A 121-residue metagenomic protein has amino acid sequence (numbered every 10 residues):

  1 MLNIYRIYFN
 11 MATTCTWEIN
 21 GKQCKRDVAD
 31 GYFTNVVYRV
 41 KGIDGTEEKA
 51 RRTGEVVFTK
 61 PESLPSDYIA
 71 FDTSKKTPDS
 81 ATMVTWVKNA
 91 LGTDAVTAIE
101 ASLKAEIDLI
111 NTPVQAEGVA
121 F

Functional and structural regions predicted by a protein language model:
M1-N10, T93, T97, A101: Polar low-complexity intrinsically disordered regions
L2-R51: Short, charged/polar N-terminal "headpieces" of proteins
Y8, T14-E18, T53-V57, A70 (+2 more regions): Ser/Thr- (and often Asn-) enriched beta-sheet segments in non-cytosolic proteins
K22-K25, K41, K49, K60 (+3 more regions): Context-gated lysine
V37-D72: A short, structured beta-strand/loop element
S63-F121: Acidic, low-complexity intrinsically disordered segments
